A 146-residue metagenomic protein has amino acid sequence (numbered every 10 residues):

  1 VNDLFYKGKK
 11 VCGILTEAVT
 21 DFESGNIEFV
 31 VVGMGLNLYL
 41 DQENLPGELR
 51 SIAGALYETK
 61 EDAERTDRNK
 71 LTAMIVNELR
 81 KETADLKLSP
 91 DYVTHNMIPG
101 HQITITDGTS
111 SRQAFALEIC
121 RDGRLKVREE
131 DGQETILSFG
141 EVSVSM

Functional and structural regions predicted by a protein language model:
Y6-M146: Long, positively charged amphipathic alpha-helical accessory segments at protein N-termini or as interdomain linkers
